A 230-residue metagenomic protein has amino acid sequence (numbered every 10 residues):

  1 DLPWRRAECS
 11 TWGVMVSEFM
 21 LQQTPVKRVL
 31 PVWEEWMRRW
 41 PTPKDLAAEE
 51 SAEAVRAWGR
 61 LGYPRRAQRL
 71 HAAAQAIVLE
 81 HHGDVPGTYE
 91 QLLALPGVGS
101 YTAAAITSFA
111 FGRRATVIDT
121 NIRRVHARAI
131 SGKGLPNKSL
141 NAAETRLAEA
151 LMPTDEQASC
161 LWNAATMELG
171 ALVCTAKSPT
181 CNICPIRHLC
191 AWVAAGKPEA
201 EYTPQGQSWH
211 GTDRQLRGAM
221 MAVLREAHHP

Functional and structural regions predicted by a protein language model:
D1-R214, V223-H229: Catalytic cores of DNA base-excision repair glycosylases
